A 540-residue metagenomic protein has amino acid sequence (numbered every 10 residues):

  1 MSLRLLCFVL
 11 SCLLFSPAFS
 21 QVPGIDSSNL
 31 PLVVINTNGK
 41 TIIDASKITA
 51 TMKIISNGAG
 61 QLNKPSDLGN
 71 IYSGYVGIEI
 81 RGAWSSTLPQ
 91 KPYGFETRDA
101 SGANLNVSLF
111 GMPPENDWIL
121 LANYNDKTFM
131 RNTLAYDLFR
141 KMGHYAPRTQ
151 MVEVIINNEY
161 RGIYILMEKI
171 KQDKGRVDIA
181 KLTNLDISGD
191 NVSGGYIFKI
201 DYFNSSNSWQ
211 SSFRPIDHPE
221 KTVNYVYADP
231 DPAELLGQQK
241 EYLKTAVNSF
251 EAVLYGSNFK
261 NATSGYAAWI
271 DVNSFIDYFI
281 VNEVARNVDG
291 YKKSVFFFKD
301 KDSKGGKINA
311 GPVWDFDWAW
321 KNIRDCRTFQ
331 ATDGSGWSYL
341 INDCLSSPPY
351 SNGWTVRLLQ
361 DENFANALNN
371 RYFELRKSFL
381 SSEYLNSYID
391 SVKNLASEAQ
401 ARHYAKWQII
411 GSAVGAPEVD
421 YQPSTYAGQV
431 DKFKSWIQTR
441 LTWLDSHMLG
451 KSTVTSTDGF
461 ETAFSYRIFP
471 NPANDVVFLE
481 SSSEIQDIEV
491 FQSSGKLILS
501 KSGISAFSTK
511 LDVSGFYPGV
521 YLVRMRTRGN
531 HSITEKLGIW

Functional and structural regions predicted by a protein language model:
M1-C7: Bacterial N-terminal signal peptides that target proteins for export
C7-S16: Bacterial N-terminal signal peptides
S16, F460-F469, A473-W540: C-terminal outer-membrane/trafficking sorting elements
A18-S20: Boundary at the C-terminal end of the N-terminal hydrophobic targeting segment
V22, N29-P31, T41-I43, I48 (+6 more regions): Middle-to-C-terminal accessory/interaction subdomains
A50, K91-Y93, Q150, E484-I488: Short beta-strand/loop motifs in extracellular/secreted proteins, especially within beta-sandwich accessory domains
G69-A122: Conserved oxyanion/phosphate-binding beta-strand-loop segments in alpha/beta enzyme cores
E96-G102, P113-A122, G143-P147, E159-I280 (+1 more regions): Internal "kinase-insert"/substrate-recognition segments embedded within catalytic cores of ATP-dependent enzymes
